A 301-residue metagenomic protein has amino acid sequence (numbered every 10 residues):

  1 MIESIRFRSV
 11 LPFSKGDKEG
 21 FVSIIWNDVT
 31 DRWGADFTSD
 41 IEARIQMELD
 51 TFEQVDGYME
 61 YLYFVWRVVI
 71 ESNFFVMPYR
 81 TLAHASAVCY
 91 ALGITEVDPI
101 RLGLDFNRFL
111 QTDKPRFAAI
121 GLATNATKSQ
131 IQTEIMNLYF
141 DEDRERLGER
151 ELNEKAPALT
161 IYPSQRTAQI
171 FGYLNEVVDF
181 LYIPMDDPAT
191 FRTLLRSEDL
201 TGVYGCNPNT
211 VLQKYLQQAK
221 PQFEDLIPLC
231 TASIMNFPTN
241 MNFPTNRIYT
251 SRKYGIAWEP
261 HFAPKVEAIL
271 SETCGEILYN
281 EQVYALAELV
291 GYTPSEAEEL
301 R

Functional and structural regions predicted by a protein language model:
M1-V29, L62-R301: Mg2+-dependent phosphoryl-transfer active-site scaffold
D28-P78: Helix-hairpin-helix/helix-loop-helix acidic hairpins
